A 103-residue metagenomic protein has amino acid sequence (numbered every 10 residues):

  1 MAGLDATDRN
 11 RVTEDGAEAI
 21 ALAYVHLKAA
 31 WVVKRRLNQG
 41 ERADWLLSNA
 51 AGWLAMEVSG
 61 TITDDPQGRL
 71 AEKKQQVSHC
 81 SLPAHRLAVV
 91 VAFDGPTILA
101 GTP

Functional and structural regions predicted by a protein language model:
M1-R36: Acidic-basic catalytic patches of nuclease active cores, encompassing PD-(D/E)XK and other metal-cofactor nuclease
D5-D8, D15, D44, D64-D65 (+1 more regions): Acidic-enriched, low-complexity/disordered segments with a strong bias for Aspartate over Glutamate
I20-A29, W45-L47, A51-D64: Conserved catalytic cores of phosphodiester-cleaving nucleases, focusing on short active-site segments
A30-V32, G40, V58-P103: Catalytic cores of nucleic-acid endonucleases
N38-D44: Short, glycine/charge-rich beta-strand/loop segments that flank catalytic centers and engage negatively charged groups
